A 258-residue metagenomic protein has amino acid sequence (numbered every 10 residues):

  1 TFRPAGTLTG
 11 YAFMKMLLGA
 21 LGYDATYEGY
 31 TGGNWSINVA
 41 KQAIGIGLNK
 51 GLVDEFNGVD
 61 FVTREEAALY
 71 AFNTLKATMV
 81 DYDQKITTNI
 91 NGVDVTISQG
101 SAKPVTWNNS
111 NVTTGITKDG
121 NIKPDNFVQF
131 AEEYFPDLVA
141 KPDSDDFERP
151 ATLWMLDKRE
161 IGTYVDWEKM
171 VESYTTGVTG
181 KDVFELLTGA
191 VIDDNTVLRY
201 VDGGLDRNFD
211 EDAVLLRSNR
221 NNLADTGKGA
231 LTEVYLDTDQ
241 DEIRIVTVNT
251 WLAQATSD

Functional and structural regions predicted by a protein language model:
T1-D193, R199, N221-D225, T250: N-terminal propeptides
F2, D241-I243, D258: Hydrophobic residues embedded in beta-strands of well-ordered beta-sheets
N49, V234-Y235: A short, conserved structural fragment
K158-R159, G203-E211, S218: Eukaryotic regulatory protein-protein interaction regions, predominantly Ser/Pro/Thr-rich intrinsically disordered
V191, N195-V197, L205-D206, D212: Terminal (often C-terminal) interaction modules
E211-V234: Short nucleic-acid-contacting surface segments enriched for D/E, G, S/T with interspersed K/R
G229, A253-D258: Short, intrinsically disordered, charge-balanced linker/junction segments flanking boundaries in proteins
D237-Q254: OB-fold/S1-family single-stranded nucleic acid-binding modules
